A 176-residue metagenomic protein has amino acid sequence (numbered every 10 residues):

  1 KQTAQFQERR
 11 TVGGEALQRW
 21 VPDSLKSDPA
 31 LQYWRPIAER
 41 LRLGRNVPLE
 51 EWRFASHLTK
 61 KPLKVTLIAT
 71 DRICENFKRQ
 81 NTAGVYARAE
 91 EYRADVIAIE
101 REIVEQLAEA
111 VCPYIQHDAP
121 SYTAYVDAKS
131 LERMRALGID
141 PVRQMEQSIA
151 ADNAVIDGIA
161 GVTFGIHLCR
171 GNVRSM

Functional and structural regions predicted by a protein language model:
K1-M176: Domain-level signal for soluble alpha/beta catalytic cores
